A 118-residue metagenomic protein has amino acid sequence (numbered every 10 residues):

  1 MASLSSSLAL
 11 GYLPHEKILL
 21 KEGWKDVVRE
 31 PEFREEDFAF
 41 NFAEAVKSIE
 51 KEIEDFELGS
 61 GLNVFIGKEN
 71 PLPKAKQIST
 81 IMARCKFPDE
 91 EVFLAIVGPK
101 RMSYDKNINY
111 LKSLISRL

Functional and structural regions predicted by a protein language model:
M1-L118: Intrinsically disordered, acidic Ser/Thr/Pro-rich low-complexity regulatory segments
